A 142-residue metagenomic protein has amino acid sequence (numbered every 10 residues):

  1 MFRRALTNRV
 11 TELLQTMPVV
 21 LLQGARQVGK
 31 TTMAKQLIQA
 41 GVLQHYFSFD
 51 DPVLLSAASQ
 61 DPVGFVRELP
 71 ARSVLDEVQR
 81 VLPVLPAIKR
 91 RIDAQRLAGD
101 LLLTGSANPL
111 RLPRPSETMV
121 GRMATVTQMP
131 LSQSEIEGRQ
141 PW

Functional and structural regions predicted by a protein language model:
M1-W142: Phosphate-binding site recognition
